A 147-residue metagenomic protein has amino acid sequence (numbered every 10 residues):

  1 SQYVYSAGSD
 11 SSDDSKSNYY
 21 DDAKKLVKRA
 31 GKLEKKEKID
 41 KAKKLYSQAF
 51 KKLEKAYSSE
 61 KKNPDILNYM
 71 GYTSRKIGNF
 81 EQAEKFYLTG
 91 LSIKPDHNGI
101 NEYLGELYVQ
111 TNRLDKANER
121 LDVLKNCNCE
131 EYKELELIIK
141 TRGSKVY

Functional and structural regions predicted by a protein language model:
S9-N18, N118-Y147: Terminal, low-structured helical/coil segments at or just beyond the last alpha-helical repeat
S59, I93, L124-C127: Structural marker of alpha-solenoid helical repeat scaffolds
N63, H97, C129-Y132: Residue-level recognition of tetratricopeptide repeat
